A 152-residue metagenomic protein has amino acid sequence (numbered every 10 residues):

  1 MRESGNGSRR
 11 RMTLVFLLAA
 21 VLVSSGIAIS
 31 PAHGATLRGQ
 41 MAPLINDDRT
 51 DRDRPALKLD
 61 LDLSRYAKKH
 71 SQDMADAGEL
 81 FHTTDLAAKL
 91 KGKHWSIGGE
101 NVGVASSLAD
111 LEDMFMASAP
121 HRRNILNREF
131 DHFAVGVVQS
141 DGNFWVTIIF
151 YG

Functional and structural regions predicted by a protein language model:
M1-R9: N-terminal secretory signal peptides that target proteins for export/translocation
R2, V104-G152: Disulfide-stabilized extracellular recognition modules
V15-S25: Bacterial N-terminal signal peptides
S24-L37: C-terminal region of N-terminal signal peptides and the immediate post-cleavage residues of exported proteins
G34-A75: A short alpha-helix/helix-coil micro-patch that ends at or immediately precedes a cysteine
P43-D47, T84, S96, M116: A generic alpha-helix surface/boundary motif
A56, N101, I149: Conserved beta-strand positions that form and line the central face of beta-propeller blades
S64-E112, I125-N127: Short, surface-exposed glycine/acidic/tryptophan-bearing loops
